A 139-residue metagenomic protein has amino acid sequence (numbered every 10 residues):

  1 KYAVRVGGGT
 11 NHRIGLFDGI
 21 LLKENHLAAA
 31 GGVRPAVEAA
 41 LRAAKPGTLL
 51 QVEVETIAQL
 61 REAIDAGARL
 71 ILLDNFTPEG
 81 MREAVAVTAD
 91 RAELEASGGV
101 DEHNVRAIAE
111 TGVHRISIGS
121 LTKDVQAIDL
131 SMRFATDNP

Functional and structural regions predicted by a protein language model:
K1-A66, E79-V87, E93-E95, E102 (+3 more regions): Acidic/glycine-rich phosphate/pyrophosphate-binding loops and surrounding catalytic core that coordinate Mg2+
N75, G98, S120: Short secondary-structure boundary segments
S131-P139: Active-site loop ensemble at the mouth of alpha/beta enzyme cores that anchors a bound cofactor
